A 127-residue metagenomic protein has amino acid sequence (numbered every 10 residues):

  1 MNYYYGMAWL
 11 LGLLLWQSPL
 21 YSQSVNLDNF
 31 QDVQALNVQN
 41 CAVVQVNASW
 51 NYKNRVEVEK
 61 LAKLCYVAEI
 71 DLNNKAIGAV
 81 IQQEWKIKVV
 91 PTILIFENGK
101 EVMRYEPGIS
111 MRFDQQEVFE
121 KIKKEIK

Functional and structural regions predicted by a protein language model:
M1-A8: Bacterial N-terminal signal peptides that target proteins for export
A8-S18: Bacterial N-terminal signal peptides
L20-Q39, E117, K121-K127: N-terminal leader/targeting and pre-domain segments
N26-Y66: Local sequence-structure signature of Cys/Sec-based thiol-disulfide redox active-site neighborhoods
N29, N74-I81: N-terminal post-signal-peptidase region of extra-cytosolic proteins
S49-Y52, N74-I77, K100-V102, S110: Solvent-exposed loop/turn segments at secondary-structure junctions within structured extracellular/periplasmic domains
E84-F96: Structural micro-motif
I95-K127: Non-catalytic, surface beta->alpha helical segment in thiol-disulfide oxidoreductase systems
